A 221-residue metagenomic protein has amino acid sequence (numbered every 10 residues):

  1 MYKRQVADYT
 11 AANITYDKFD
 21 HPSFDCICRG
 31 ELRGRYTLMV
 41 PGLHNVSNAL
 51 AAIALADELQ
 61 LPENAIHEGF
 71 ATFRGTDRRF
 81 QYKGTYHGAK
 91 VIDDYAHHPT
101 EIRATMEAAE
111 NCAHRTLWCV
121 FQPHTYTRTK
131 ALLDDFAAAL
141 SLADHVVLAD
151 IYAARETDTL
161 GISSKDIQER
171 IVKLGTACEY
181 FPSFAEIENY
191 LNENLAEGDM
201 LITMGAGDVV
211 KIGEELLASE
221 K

Functional and structural regions predicted by a protein language model:
M1-Q5: Conserved small/polar residues in nucleotide/adenosyl-binding loops
Y16-S23: A short, compositionally biased
D20, A137-E197: C-terminal helical cap/extension that packs against the catalytic core of soluble nucleotide-cofactor enzymes
F24, C28-H145: Nucleotide phosphate-binding/pyrophosphate-handling subdomain across enzymes that bind or process nucleotide phosphates
H97, P123-Y126, I151-A154, A206-V209: Short glycine-rich anion-binding loops that position phosphate/pyrophosphate groups of nucleotides and phosphorylated
A104, A131-L133, T159-L160, N192 (+1 more regions): Short amphipathic alpha-helical segments
E186-L217: A glycine-rich beta-strand to alpha-helix segment that forms a phosphate/ribose-binding loop at ligand/cofactor sites
